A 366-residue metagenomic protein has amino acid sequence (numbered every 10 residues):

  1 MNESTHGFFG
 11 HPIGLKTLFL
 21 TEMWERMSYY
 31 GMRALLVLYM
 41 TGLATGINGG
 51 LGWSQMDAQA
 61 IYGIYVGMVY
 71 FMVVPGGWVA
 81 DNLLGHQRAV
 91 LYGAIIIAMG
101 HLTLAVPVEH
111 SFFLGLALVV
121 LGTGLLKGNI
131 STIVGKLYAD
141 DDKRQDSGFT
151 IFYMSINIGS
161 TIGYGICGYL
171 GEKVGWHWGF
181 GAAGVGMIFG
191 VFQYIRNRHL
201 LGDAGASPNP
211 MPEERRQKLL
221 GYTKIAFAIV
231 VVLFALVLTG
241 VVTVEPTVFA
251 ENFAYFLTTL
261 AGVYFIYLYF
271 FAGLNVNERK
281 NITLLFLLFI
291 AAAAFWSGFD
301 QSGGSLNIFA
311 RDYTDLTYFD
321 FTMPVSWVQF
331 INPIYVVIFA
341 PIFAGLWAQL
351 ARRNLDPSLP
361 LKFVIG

Functional and structural regions predicted by a protein language model:
M1-T17, D140, G171-N307, R311-T317 (+1 more regions): Intracellular loop-helix junctions on the cytosolic face of multi-pass helical membrane proteins
M23, G100, S111-L126, F289: Hydrophobic core of transmembrane alpha-helices in multi-pass small-molecule transporters, especially MFS/SLC-type
A34-D57, S302-W327: Short amphipathic helix-loop junctions that connect adjacent transmembrane helices in Major Facilitator Superfamily/SLC
Q59-A80, K127, T161, F330-F343: Central cavity-lining transmembrane alpha-helices of secondary-active solute carriers, predominantly the Major
V69, R144-E172, G179-Y194, Q329-V337: Glycine-rich segments within core transmembrane alpha-helices of 12-TM secondary carriers
N82-A94, D141-D142, E278-R279, Q349-G366: Cytoplasmic membrane-interface "Motif A"-like loop-to-helix N-cap segments of 12-TM Major Facilitator Superfamily
Y92-F113, F363-G366: C-terminal ends and interior cores of transmembrane alpha-helices in multi-pass membrane transporters/permeases
L125-A139, G303: Intracellular juxtamembrane helix-capping segments at the cytosolic ends of symmetry-related transmembrane helices
